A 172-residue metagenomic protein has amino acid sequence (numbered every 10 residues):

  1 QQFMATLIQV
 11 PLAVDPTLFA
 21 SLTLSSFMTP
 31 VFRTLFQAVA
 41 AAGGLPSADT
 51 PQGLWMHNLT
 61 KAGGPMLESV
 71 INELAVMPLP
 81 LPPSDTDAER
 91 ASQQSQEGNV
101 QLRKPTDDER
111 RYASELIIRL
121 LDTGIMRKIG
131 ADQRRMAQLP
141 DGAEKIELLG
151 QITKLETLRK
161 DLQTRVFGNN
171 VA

Functional and structural regions predicted by a protein language model:
Q1-A172: Helicase-primase coupling helices
